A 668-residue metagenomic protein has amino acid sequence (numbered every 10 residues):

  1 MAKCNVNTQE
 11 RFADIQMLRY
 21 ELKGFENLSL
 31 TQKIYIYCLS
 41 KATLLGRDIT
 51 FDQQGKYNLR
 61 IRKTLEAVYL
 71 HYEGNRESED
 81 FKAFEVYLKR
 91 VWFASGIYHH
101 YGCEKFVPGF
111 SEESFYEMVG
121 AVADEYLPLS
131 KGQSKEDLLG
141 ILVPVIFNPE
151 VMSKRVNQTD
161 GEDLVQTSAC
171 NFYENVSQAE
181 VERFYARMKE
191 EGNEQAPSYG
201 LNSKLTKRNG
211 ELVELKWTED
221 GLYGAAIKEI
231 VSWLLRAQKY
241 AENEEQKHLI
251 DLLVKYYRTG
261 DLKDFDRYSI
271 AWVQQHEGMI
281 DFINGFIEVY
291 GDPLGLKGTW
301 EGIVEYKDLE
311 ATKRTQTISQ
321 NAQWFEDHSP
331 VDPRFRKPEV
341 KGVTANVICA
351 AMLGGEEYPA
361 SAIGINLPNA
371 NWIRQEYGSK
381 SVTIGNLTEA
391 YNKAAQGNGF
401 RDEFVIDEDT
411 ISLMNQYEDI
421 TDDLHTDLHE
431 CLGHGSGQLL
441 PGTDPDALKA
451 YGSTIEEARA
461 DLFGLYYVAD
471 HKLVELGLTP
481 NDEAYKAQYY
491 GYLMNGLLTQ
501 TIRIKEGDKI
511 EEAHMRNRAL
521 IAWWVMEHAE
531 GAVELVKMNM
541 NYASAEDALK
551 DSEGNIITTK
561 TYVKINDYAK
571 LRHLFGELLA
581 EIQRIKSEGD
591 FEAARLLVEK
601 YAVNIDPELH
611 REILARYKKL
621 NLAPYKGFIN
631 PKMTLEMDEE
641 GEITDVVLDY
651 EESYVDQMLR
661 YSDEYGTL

Functional and structural regions predicted by a protein language model:
A2-L70: N-terminal-proximal low-complexity accessory segments that begin disordered and transition into the first
E21, T50, L465-E577: Long, well-structured alpha-helical subdomains associated with metal-dependent extracellular/ecto-lumenal hydrolases
S29, N243, S453-D470: An active-site-proximal "capping" alpha-helix that borders the catalytic cofactor pocket
F93-A94, H100-T206, G210-S412, E418: Contiguous, non-catalytic segments that form substrate-binding/exosite surfaces or channel walls
E244-I250, F265, T443-D446, L473-G491 (+1 more regions): Short, glycine/acidic-rich hinge or "gate" loops at secondary-structure transitions that mediate conformational
D419-L432: Short alpha-helix carrying the canonical HExxH Zn2+-binding catalytic motif
G437-A458: Post-HEXXH active-site segment of zinc metalloproteases
L549-L668: Extended, compositionally biased alpha-helical segments that mediate assembly or anchoring
